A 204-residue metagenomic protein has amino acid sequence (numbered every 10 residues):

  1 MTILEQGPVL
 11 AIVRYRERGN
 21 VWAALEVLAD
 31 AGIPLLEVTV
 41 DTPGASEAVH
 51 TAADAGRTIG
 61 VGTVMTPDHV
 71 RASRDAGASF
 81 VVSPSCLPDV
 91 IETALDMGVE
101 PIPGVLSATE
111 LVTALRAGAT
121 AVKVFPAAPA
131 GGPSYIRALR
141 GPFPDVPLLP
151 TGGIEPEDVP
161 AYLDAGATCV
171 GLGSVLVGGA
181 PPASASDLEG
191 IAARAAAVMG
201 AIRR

Functional and structural regions predicted by a protein language model:
M1-F80, D96-M97, D145, P156-E157 (+1 more regions): Conserved N-terminal beta1-alpha1 strand-loop-helix module at the mouth
A24, T66-A76, T109-A117, I154-V170: Catalytic cores of alpha/beta
G32, G56, G77, S85 (+5 more regions): Conserved functional loop/turn residues at catalytic and ligand-binding sites
L35-V38, K123-V124, L149: Short catalytic-loop micro-motif centered on adjacent basic/acidic residues
V40, T63, P84-C86, V105-S107 (+3 more regions): Short secondary-structure boundary segments
H69-A72, V90-A94, V112-R116, G132-Y135 (+1 more regions): Short, charged, surface-exposed secondary-structure boundary motifs
F80-V90, K123-G132, A165-R194: Glycine-rich phosphate-binding active-site loops on the catalytic face of alpha/beta enzymes
D89-A130: Histidine/lysine/aspartate-rich catalytic loop segments that bind and position anionic ligands
